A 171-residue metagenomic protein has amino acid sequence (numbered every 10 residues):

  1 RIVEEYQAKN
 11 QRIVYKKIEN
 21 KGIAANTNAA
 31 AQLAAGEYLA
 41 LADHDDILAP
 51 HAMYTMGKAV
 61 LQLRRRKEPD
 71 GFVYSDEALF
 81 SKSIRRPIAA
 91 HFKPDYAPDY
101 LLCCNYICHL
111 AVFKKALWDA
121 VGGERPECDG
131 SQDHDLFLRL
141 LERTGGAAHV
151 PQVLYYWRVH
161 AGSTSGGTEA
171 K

Functional and structural regions predicted by a protein language model:
R1-K17: Acidic donor-binding segment of Leloir-type glycosyltransferases
I18-A34: Glycine-rich, basic loop-to-helix element that forms the pyrophosphate-binding segment of sugar-nucleotide handling
A35, A49-P50, K114: GHKL-family ATP-binding catalytic core of two-component histidine kinases
L39: Short aromatic/hydrophobic "clamp" motif used to bind/position activated sugar donors
D43-I47, D76: The conserved acidic donor/metal-binding loop of glycosyltransferases
H51-P87: Conserved donor NDP-sugar-binding/catalytic core segment of glycosyltransferases
F72-C108: Acidic/His-rich active-site region of diverse nucleotide-sugar glycosyltransferases
A97-K171: Conserved nucleotide-sugar donor-binding catalytic segment
